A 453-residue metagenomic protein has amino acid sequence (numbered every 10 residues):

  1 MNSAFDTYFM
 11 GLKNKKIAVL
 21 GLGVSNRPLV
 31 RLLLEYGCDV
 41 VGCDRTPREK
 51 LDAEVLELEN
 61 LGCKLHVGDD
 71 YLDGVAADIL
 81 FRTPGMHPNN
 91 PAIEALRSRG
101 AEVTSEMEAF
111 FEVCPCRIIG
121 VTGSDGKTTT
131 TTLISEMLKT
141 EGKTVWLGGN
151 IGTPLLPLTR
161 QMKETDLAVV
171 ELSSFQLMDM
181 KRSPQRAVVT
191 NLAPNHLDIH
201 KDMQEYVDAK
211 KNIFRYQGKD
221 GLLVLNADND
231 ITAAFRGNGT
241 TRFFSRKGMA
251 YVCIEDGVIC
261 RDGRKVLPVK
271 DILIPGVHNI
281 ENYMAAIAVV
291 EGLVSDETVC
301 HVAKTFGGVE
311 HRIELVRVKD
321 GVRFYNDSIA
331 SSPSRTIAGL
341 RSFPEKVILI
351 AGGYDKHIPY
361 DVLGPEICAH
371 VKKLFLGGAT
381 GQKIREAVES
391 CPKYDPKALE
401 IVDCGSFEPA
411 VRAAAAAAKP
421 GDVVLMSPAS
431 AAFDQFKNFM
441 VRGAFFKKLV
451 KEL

Functional and structural regions predicted by a protein language model:
M1-S105, A109, S295: N-terminal leader/targeting and accessory segments in enzymes
S3-K16, N26-Y36, T144, V269-K372: Nucleotide phosphate-binding/pyrophosphate-handling subdomain across enzymes that bind or process nucleotide phosphates
L33, L80, V121, N150 (+10 more regions): Residue-level signal for inorganic ion chemistry
E35, L72-A77, P84-A227, I231-T241 (+2 more regions): Phosphate-binding loop of NTP-binding sites
C38-T46, V224-A227, I350-A351, H370-A379: Short internal beta-strands
V40-D44, L147, V169, F243 (+1 more regions): Short beta-strand "acidic-cap" motif of Rossmann-like dinucleotide-binding folds
D44-T46, H66-D69, T104-E108, W146 (+5 more regions): Beta-strand->loop->alpha-helix junctions that form or flank phosphate-binding loops in nucleotide-handling enzymes
V55-L56, V362-D422: C-terminal helical cap/extension that packs against the catalytic core of soluble nucleotide-cofactor enzymes
